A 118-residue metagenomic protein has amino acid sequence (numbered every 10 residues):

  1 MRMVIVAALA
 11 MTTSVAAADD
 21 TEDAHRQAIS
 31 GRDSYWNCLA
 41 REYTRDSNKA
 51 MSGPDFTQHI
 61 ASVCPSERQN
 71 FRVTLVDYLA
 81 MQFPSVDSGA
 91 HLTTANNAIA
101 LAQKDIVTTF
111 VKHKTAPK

Functional and structural regions predicted by a protein language model:
M1-A7: Sec-dependent signal peptide recognition, specifically the positively charged N-region followed immediately by
A8-L9, T93: Compositionally biased, low-complexity segments enriched in small residues
L9, D33-S34, L39, L75 (+2 more regions): Enrichment for repetitive, rod-forming helical segments
T12-V15: N-terminal signal peptide c-region/cleavage motif recognized by signal peptidases
A17-A24: Cleaved targeting-peptide boundary
A24-T74: Short N-proximal segments of mature Sec-exported proteins
P54-K118: Compact alpha-helical subdomains of small soluble proteins
